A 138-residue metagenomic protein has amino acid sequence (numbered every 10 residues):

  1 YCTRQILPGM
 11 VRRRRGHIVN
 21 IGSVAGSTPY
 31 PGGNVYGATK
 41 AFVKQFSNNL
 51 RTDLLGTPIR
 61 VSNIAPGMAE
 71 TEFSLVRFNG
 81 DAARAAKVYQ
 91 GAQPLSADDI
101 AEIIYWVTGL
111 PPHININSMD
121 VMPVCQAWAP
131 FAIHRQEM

Functional and structural regions predicted by a protein language model:
T3, T39: Active-site helix of classical SDR
Q5-R14: A short helix-coil junction within the Rossmann-fold of NAD(P)-dependent oxidoreductases
P8, N48, T52-L55: Alpha-helical segment proximal to the catalytic Tyr-Lys
V11-R12, L54-G56, A69: A short hydrophobic alpha-helix cap/turn motif
S23: Residue(s) in the substrate-gating loop at a strand-loop-helix junction that position the organic substrate next
T28-N34: Active-site loop immediately N-terminal to the catalytic Tyr-X3-Lys motif of short-chain dehydrogenase/reductase
N63-G67, A83-P130: C-terminal helical subdomain
P66-V76: Short, flexible catalytic-loop segment of classical short-chain dehydrogenase/reductase
